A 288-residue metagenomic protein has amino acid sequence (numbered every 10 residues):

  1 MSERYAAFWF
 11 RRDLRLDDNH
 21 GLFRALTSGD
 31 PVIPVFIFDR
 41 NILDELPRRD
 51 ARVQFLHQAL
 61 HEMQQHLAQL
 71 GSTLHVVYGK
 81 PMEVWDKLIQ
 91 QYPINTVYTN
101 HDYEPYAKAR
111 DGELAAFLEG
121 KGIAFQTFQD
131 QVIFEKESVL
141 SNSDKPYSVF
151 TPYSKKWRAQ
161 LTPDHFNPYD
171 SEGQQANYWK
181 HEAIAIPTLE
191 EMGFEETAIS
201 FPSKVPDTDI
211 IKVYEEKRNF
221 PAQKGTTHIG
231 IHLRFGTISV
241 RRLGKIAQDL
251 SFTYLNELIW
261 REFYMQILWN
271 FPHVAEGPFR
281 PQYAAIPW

Functional and structural regions predicted by a protein language model:
M1-L161, L250: Trp/Phe/Arg-rich N-terminal binding region typifying the photolyase-homology
I123, D144-I286: Glycine/tryptophan-enriched, flexible segments
